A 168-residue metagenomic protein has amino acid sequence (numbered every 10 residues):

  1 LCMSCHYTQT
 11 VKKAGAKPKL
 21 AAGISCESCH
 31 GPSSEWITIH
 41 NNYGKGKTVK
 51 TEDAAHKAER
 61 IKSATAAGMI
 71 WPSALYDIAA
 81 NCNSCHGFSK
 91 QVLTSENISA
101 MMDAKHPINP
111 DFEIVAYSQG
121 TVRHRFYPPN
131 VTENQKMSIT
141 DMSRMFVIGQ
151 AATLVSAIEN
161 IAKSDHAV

Functional and structural regions predicted by a protein language model:
L1-V11: Long, well-ordered hydrophobic secondary-structure segments characteristic of membrane-embedded and membrane-proximal
C2-S4, I24-E27: N-terminal, well-ordered alpha-helical segments
V11-S25, P32-V168: Primarily the internal scaffold of c-type cytochrome electron-transfer domains, especially repeated/multiheme c-type
